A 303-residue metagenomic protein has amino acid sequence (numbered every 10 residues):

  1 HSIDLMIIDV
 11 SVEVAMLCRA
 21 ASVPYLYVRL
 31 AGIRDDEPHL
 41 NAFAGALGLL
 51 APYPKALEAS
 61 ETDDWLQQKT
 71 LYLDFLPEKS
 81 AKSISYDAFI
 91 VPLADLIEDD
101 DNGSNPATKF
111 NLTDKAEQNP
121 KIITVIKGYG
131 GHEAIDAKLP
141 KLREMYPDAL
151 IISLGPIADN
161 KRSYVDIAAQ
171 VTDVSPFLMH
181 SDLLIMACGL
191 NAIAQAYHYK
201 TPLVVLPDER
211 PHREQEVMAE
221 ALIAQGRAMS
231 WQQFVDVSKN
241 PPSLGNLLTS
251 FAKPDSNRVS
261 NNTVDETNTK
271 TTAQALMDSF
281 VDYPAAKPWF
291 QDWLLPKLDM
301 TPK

Functional and structural regions predicted by a protein language model:
H1-S60: Active-site and donor-binding regions of nucleotide-sugar-utilizing enzymes
S22, D182, K200-P202: A short alpha->beta transition loop at the rim of the catalytic pocket in nucleotide-sugar-dependent
G45-K121, I126-G131: A nucleotide-sugar donor-handling region in carbohydrate enzymes
G130-K141: A conserved mid-protein helix/loop that constitutes part of the nucleotide-sugar donor-binding site
P140-L142, Y146-A168: Catalytic donor nucleotide-activated moiety binding site of glycosyltransferases and closely related
I152, R162-H198: Donor nucleotide-activated moiety binding/catalytic core segment of transferases that use nucleotide-activated donors
A192-I193, Y197-P242: Catalytic binding pocket for nucleotide-activated donors in carbohydrate/polymer assembly enzymes
P242-K303: C-terminal amphipathic helix plus adjacent low-complexity, charged tail appended to glycosyltransferase catalytic
